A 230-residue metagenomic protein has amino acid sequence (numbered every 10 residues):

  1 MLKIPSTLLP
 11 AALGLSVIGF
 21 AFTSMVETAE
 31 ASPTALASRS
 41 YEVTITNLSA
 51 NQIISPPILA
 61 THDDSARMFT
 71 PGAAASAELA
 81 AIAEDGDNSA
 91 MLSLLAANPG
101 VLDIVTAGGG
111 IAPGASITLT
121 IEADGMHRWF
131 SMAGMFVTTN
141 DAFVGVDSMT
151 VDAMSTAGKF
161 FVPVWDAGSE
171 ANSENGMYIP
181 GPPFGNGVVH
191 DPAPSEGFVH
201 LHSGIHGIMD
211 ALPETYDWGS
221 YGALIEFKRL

Functional and structural regions predicted by a protein language model:
L2-A12: Bacterial N-terminal signal peptides that target proteins for export
P10-A21: Bacterial N-terminal signal peptides
A21-P33: Signal peptide processing junction and immediate N-terminal pro/mature segment of secreted/exported proteins
E30-S32, L119, D210-E214: Intrinsically disordered, low-complexity boundary segments flanking structured domains
L36-S40, L48-S155: Structured domain cores in non-transmembrane regions
P57-A60, F69-P71, I82-A83, A90-L94 (+3 more regions): Extracellular low-complexity, O-glycosylation-prone Ser/Thr/Pro/Gly-rich "stalks" and linkers flanking catalytic
